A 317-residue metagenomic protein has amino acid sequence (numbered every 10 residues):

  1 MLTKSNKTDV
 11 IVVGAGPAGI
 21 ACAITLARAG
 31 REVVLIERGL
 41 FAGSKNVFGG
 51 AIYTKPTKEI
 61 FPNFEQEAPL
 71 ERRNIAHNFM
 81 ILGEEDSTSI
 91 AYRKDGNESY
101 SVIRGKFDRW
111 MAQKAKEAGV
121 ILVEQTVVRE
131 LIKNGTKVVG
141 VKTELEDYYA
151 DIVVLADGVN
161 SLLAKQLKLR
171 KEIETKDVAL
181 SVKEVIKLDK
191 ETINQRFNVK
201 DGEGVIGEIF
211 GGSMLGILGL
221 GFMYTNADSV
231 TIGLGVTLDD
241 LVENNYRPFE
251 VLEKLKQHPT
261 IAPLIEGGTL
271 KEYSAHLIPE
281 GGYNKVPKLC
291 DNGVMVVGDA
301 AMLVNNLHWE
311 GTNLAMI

Functional and structural regions predicted by a protein language model:
S5-L35: N-terminal Rossmann-like FAD-binding beta1-loop-alpha1 element of flavoenzymes
G14, A156-D157, V297-G298: Short, well-ordered coil/turn residues at beta-beta hairpins and beta-strand->alpha-helix junctions within
A18, F41, N160: Conserved Rossmann-like nucleotide-cofactor binding loop
A29, G39-L82: N-terminal FAD cofactor-binding segment of flavoenzymes
D86-R104, G140, G235-L238: Helix-loop-beta segment of a Rossmann-like dinucleotide-binding subdomain
K94-Q113, L241-R247: Short beta-strand to alpha-helix junction loop
K114-P263: Predominantly flavin-linked oxidoreductase catalytic cores and closely associated redox partners
M214-I217, D240-I317: FAD/FMN-dependent oxidoreductases across multiple families
